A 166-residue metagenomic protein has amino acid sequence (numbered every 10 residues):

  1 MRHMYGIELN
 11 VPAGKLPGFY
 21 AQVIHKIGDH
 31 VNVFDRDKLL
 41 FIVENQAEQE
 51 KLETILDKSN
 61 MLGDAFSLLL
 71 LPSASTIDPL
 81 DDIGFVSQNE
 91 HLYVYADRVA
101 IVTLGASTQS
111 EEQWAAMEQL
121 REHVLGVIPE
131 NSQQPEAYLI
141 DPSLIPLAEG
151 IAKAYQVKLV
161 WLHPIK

Functional and structural regions predicted by a protein language model:
M1, K26-F34, Q88-Y95, E122-Q133: Short, flexible, solvent-exposed loop/turn segments with mixed acidic/basic and small polar residues
M1-G14, L92-T108: Short glycine-/aliphatic-rich beta-strand segments at the starts of folded cytosolic domains
G6-D29, S107-V124: Short amphipathic alpha-helix segments
D29-P79, P129-W161: Short, intrinsically disordered low-complexity segments
S67-D81, V102-S110, I165: Hydrophobic transmembrane alpha-helix bundles
T76-A100, K153, K166: Short, low-order "capping/linker" segments at domain edges
N89-Y93, Q119-R121, P146-K166: N-terminus-biased targeting/localization segments
A100-P146, Y155-Q156: Intrinsic disorder/low-complexity detector
